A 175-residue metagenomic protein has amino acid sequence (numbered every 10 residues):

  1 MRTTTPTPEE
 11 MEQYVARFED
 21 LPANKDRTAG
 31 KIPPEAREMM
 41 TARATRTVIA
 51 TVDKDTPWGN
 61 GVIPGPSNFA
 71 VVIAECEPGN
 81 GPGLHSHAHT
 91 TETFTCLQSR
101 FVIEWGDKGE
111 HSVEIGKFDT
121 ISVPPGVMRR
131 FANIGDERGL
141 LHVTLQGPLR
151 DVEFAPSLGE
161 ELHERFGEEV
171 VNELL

Functional and structural regions predicted by a protein language model:
M1-N68, E169-L175: A short, N-terminal "cap"/entry segment at the start of jelly-roll beta-barrel domains of the cupin/DSBH fold
R2-E9, Q13, R130-L175: Double-stranded beta-helix
V52-G59, A70-H87: Conserved short histidine dyad/triad with adjacent acidic residue
P64-N68, A88, D136: A generic fold-level signal
I73-E75, R100-V102, T144: Residue-level recognition of well-ordered beta-strand positions that form the cores of beta-sheet-rich folds across
C76-G79, I115-D136, H142-Q146: Conserved metal-binding segment of the jelly-roll/cupin
L84, T90-K117, V127: A short beta-strand-loop-beta hairpin characteristic of the jelly-roll/cupin
